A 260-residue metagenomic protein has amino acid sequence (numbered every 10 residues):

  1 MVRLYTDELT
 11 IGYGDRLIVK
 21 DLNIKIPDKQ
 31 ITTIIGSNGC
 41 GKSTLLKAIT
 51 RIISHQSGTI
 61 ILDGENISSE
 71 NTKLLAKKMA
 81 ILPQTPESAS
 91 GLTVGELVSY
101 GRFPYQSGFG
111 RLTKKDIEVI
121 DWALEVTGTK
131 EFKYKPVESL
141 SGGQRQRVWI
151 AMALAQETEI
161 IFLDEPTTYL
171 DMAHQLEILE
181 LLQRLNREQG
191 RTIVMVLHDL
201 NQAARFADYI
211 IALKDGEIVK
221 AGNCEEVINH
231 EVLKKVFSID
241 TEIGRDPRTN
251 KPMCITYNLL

Functional and structural regions predicted by a protein language model:
L4, V19-D21: Conserved structural motif at the start of ABC-family nucleotide-binding domains
I35-S37: The feature captures the beta-strand-to-loop junction immediately N-terminal to the Walker
T50: Helix-to-loop junction immediately C-terminal to a conserved catalytic motif
G58-N66, L75: Conserved ABC transporter NBD signature motif
S99, K114-F132, E157: Conserved ABC ATPase "signature" region
R111, P136-L140, Q144: Conserved ABC ATPase signature
I161-E165: Catalytic Walker B motif of ABC-type/P-loop ATPase nucleotide-binding domains
